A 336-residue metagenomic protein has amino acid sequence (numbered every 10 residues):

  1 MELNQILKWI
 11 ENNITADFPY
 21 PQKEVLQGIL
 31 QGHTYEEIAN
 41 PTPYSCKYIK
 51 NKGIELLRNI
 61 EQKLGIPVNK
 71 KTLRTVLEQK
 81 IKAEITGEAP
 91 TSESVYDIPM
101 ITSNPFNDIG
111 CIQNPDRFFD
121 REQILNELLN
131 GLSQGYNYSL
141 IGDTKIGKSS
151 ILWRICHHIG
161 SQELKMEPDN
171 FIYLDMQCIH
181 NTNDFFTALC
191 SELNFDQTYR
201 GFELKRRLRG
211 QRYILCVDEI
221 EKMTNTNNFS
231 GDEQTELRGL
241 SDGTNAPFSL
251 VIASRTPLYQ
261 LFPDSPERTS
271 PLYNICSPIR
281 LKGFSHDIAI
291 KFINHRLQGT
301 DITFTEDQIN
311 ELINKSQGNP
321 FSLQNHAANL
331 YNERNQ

Functional and structural regions predicted by a protein language model:
T34, Q134-Y138: Pre-Walker A (Motif I) flank of P-loop NTPase domains
S92-I124: Conserved adenine-nucleotide phosphate-binding loops and their immediately adjacent elements
I141-F171: P-loop NTPase Walker A phosphate-binding motif
D169-H180: A short hydrophobic beta-strand->loop->alpha-helix junction that borders the nucleotide-binding pocket of P-loop NTPases
N181-S249: Mid-core helix/loop region of P-loop NTP-binding domains shared across ATPases and GTPases
N194-Q197, Q260-N314, N335-Q336: Helix-loop-helix "sensor" segment of P-loop NTPases
L237-E267: Sensor-1/coupling segment of RecA-like P-loop NTPase cores
S316-A328: The conserved phosphate-sensing helix
